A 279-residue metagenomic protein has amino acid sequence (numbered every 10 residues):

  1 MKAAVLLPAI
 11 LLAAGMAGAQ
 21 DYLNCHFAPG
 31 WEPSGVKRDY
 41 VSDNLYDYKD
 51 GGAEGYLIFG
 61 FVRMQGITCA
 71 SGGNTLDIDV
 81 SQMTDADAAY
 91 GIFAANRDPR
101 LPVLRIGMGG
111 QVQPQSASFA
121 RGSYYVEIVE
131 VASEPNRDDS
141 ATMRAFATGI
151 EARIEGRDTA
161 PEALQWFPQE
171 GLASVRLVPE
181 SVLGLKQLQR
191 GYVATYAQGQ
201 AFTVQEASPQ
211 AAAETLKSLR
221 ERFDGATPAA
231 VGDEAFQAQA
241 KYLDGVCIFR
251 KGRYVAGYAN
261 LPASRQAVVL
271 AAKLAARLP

Functional and structural regions predicted by a protein language model:
A4-A14: Bacterial N-terminal signal peptides
A17-A19: Boundary at the C-terminal end of the N-terminal hydrophobic targeting segment
C25, G30-G60, M83-G122, P161-V193 (+1 more regions): Short Gly/Thr-rich strand-loop-strand
M64-I67: Extended, charged coiled-coil "stalk/tether" helices of large eukaryotic trafficking and scaffold proteins, i.e.
G72, Q82-R105, N136-D158, Q200-V231 (+1 more regions): Extended intrinsically disordered, low-complexity coil regions enriched in Ser, Thr, Gly, Ala and often Pro
L76-V80, Y124-A132, Q200-T203, R253-L261: Short, well-ordered beta-strand elements
V126-G184: A surface/extracellular/periplasmic glyco- and lipid-processing/surface-interacting theme
F236-P279: C-terminal appended segment following the main domain
